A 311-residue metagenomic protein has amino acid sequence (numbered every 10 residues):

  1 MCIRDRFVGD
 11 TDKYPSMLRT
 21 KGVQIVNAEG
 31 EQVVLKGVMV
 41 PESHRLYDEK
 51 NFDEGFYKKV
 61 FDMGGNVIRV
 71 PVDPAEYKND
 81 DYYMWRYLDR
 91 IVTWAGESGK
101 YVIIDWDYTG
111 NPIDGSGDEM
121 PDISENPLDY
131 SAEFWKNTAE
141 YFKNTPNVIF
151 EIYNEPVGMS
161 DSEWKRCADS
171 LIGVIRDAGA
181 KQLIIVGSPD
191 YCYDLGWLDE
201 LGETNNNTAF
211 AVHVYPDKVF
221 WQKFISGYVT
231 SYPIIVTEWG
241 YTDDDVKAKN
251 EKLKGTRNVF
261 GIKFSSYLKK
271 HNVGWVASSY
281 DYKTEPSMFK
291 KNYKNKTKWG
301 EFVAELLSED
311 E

Functional and structural regions predicted by a protein language model:
M1-I3: Short, small-residue-biased leader/transition segments that mark boundaries at the very start of proteins
R6-V67, L306: N-terminal carbohydrate-binding accessory modules
F7-M17, K21-G22, V38, Y83 (+4 more regions): Mature, Sec-exported extracytoplasmic domains of Gram-positive
M17, E42, E49, D122-I149 (+1 more regions): Extracellular glycoside hydrolase catalytic/binding regions
E29, V33-F56, P74-Y82, E119-E125 (+1 more regions): Acidic/histidine-rich helix-loop elements that form or flank divalent-metal/phosphate-binding sites at the catalytic
F52-I113, I172-A178, R257-H271: Aromatic-lined substrate-binding rim segments of carbohydrate-active enzymes
K78, P112-D114, D245, E285-P286: Short secondary-structure boundary/hinge segments and terminal tails
